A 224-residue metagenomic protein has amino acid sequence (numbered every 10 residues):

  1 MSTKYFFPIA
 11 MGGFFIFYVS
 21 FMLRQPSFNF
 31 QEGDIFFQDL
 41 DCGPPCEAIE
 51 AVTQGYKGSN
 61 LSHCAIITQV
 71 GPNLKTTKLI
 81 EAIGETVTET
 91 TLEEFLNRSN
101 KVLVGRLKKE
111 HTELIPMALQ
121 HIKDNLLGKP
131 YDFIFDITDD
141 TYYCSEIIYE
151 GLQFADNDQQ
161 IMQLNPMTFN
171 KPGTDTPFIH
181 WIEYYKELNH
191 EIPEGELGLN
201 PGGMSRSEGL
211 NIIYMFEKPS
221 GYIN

Functional and structural regions predicted by a protein language model:
Y5-N224: Cysteine-nucleophile amide-bond enzymes
